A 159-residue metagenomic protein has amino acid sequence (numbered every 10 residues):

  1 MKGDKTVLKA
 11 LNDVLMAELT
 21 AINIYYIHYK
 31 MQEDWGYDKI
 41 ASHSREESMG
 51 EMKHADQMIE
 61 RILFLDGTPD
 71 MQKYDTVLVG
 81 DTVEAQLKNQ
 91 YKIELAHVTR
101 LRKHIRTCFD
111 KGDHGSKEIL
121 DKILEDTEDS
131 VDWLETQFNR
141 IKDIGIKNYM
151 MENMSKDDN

Functional and structural regions predicted by a protein language model:
M1-N159: Iron-associated oxidoreductase/ferritin-like identity signal
